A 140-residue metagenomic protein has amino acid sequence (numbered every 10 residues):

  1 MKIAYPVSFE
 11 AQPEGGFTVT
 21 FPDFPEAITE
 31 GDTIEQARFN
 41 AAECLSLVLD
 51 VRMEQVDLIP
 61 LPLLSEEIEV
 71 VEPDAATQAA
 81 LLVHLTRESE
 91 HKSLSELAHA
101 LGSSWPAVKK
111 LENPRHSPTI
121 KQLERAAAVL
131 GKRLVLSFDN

Functional and structural regions predicted by a protein language model:
M1-E54: DNA-contacting interfaces and partner/effector-binding or oligomerization modules in DNA-centric proteins
T33, S93, T119-Q122: Residues that mark the N-terminal boundary/hinge immediately upstream of a DNA-recognition element
S65-E90: A short, Lys/Arg-rich alpha-helix, primarily the initiator
E88, H99, A128: Alpha-helical residues within the helix-turn-helix
H91-K110: Short alpha-helical DNA-recognition segment
N113: Short, conserved catalytic or interaction motifs in soluble domains
K121-S137: DNA major-groove recognition helix of helix-turn-helix/homeodomain DNA-binding modules
